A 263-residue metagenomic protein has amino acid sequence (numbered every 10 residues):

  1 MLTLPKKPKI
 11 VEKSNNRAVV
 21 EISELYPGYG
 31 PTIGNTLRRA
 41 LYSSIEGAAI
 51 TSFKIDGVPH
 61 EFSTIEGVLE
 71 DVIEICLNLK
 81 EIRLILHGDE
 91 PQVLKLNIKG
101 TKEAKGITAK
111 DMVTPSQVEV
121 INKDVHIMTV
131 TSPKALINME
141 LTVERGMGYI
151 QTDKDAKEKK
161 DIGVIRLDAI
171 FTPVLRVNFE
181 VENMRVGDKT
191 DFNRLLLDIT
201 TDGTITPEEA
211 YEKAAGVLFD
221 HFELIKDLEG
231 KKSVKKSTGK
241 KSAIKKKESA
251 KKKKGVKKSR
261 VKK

Functional and structural regions predicted by a protein language model:
M1-K263: Protein-protein interaction/assembly regions in multi-subunit complexes
